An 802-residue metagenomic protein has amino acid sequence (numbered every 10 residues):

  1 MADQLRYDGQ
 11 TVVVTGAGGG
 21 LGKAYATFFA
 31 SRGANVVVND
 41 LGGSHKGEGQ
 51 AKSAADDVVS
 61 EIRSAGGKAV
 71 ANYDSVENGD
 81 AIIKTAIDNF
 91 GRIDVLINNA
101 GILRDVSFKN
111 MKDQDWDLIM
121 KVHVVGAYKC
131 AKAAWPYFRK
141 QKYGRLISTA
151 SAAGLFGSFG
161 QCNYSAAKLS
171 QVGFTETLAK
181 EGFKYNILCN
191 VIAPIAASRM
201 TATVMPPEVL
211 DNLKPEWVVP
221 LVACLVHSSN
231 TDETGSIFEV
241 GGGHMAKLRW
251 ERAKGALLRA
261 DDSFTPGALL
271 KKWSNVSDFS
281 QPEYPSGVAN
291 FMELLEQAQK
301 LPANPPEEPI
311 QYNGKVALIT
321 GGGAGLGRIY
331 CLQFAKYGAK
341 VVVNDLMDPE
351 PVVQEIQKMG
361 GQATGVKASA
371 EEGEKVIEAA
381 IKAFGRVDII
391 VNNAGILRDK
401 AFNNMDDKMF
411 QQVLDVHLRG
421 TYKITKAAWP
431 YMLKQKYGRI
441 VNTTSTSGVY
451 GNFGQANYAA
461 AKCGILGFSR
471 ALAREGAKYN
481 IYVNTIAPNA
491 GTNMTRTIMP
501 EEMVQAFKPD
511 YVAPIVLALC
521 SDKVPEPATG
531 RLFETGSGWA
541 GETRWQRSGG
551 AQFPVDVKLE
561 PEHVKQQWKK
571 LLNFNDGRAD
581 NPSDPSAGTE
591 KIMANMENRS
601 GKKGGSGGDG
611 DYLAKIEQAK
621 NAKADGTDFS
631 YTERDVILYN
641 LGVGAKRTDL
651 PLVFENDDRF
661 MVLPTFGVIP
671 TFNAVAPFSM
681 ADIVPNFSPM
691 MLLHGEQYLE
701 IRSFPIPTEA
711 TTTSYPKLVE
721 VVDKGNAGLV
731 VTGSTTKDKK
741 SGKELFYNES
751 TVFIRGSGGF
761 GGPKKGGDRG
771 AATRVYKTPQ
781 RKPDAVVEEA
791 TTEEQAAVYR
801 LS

Functional and structural regions predicted by a protein language model:
M1-G9, V13, S228, M245-K315 (+1 more regions): Non-catalytic terminal and boundary segments that flank Rossmann-like NAD(P)-dependent oxidoreductase
Q4-V37, P309-V342: Canonical Rossmann dinucleotide-binding motif of NAD(H)/NADP(H)-dependent dehydrogenases/reductases, specifically
R32-D57, G338-P351: Conserved glycine-rich Rossmann-like NAD(P)H-binding loop of the short-chain dehydrogenase/reductase
S107-F108, K112-D117, N163, A401-F402 (+1 more regions): Substrate-binding pocket helix/loop in short-chain dehydrogenase/reductase
S151, S445: Residue(s) in the substrate-gating loop at a strand-loop-helix junction that position the organic substrate next
G607-T711: Hydrophobic, proline/glycine-rich low-complexity stretches
G608-N621, E696-V787: HotDog/MaoC-like acyl-thioester-processing domains
